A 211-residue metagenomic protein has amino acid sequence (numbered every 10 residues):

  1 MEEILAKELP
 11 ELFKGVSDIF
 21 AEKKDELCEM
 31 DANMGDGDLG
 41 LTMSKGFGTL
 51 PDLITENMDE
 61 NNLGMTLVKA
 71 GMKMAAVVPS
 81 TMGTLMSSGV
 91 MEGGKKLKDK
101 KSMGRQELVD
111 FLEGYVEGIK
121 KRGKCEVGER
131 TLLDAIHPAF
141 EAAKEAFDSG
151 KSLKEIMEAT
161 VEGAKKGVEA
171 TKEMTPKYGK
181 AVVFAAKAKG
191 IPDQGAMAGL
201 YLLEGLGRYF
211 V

Functional and structural regions predicted by a protein language model:
M1-V211: N-terminal loops that bind phosphate or other acidic moieties and the adjacent beta-alpha structural core
